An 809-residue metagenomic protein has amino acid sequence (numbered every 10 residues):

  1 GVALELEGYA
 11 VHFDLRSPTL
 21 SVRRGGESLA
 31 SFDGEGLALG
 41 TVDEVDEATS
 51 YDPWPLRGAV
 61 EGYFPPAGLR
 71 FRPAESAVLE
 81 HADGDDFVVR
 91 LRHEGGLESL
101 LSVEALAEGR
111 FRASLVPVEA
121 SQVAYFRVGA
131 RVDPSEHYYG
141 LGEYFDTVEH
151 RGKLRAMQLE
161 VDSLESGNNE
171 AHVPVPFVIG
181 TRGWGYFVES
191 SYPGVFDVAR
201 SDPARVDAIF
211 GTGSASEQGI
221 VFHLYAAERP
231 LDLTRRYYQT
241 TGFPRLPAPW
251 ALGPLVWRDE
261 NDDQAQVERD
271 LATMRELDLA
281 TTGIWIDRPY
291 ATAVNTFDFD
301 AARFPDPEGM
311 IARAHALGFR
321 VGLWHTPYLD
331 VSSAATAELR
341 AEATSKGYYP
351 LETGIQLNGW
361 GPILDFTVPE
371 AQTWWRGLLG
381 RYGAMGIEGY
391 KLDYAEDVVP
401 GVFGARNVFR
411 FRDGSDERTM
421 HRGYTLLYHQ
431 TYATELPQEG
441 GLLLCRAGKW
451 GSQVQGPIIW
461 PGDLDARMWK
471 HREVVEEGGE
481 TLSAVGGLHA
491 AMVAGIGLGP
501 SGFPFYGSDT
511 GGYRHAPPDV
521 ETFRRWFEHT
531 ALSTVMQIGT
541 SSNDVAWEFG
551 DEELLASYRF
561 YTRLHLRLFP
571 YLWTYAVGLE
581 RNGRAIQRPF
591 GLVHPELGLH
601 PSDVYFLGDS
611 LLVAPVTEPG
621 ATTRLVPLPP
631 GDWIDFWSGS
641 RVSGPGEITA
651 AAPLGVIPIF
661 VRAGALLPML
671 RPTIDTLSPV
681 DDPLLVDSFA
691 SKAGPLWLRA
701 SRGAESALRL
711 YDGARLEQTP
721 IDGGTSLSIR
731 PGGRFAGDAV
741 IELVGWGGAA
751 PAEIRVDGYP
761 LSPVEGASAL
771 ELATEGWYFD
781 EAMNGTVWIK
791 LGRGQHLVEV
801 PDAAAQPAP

Functional and structural regions predicted by a protein language model:
A3-A248, R258-E260, Q264, L271-E276 (+3 more regions): Catalytic and substrate-binding clefts that recognize carbohydrates or anionic sugar/phosphate headgroups
E7, G25-G26, P629, R755-P760: Short strand-turn-strand beta-turns centered on an Asx-Gly dipeptide
G8, L20, V103, F111-P117 (+3 more regions): Short, well-ordered beta-strand segments enriched in hydrophobic/aromatic residues
Y125, Y144-T147, R151-L154, A280-Y558 (+3 more regions): Aromatic- and carboxylate-enriched substrate-binding clefts and catalytic-loop regions of carbohydrate-active enzymes
A433-E435, G440-L442, A447-P461, D465-M468 (+4 more regions): Catalytic core of carbohydrate-active enzymes
Y759-R793: Extracellular/luminal ectodomains and secreted, surface-exposed scaffolds of diverse proteins
M783-P809: Surface-exposed interaction regions enriched in Ser/Thr/Asp/Glu that occur as long low-complexity tracts or repetitive
